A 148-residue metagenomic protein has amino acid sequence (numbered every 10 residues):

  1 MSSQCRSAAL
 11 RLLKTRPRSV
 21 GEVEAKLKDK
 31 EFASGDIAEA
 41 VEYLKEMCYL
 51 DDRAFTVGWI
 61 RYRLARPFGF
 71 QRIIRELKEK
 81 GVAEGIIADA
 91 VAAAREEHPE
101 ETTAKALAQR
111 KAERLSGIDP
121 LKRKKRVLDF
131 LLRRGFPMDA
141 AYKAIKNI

Functional and structural regions predicted by a protein language model:
M1-I148: An alpha-helical, amphipathic repeat domain used for nucleic-acid recognition, typified by the mTERF helical solenoid
